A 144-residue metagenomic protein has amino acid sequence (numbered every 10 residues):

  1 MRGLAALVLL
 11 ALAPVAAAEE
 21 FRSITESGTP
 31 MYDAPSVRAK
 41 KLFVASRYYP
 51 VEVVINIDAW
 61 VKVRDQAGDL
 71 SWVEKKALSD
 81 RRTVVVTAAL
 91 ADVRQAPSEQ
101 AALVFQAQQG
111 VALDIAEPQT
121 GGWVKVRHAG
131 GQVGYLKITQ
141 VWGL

Functional and structural regions predicted by a protein language model:
G3-A13: Sec-dependent N-terminal signal peptides
V15-D33, K41-R47, V54-L144: SH3-family beta-barrel domains
